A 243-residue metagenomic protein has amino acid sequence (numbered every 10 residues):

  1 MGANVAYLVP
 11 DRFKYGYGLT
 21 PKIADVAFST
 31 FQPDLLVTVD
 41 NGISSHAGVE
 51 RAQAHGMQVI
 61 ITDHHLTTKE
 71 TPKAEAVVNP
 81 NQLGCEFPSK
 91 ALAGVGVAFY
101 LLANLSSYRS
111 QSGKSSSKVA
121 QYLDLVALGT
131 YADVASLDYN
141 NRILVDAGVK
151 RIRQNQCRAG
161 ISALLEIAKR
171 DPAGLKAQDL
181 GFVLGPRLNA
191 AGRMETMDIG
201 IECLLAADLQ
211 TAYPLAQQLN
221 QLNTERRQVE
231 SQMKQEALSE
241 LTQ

Functional and structural regions predicted by a protein language model:
M1-L35, H55, K73, S107-Q243: Hydrophobic helix-and-loop "lid/oligomerization" segment in the mid-to-C-terminal part of catalytic domains
D25, S29-A91, F99-Q111: Active-site cavity-forming subdomains of large catalytic enzyme subunits
S44, E86-G94, A120-L123, N140: Short, well-structured alpha-helical patches and their helix-loop capping segments that border functional surfaces
A93-L101, D124, L180: Catalytic-loop motifs flanking and including active-site residues across diverse enzymes
